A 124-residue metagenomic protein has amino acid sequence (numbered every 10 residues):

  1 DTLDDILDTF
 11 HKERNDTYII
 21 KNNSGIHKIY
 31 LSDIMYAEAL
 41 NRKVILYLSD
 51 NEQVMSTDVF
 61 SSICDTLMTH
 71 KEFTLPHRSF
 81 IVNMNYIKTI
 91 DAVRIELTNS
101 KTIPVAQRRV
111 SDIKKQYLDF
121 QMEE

Functional and structural regions predicted by a protein language model:
D1-T2, I113: Hydrophobic face residues on amphipathic alpha-helices
T2-T98, P104: Conserved binding/recognition cores within well-folded domains
I63, D112-I113: DNA major-groove recognition helices of helix-turn-helix
Y117-E124: Short, charged, intrinsically disordered terminal tails
